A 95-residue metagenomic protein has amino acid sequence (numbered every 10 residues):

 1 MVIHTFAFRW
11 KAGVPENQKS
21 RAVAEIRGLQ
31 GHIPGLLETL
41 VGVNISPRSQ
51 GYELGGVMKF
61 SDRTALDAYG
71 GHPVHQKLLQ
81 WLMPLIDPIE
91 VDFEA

Functional and structural regions predicted by a protein language model:
M1-E53, S61-A68, D92-A95: Short S/T/G/P-rich N-terminal loop/turn motif that feeds into the first structured element of a domain
F60-V91: C-terminal structural segments of small proteins and small subunits
